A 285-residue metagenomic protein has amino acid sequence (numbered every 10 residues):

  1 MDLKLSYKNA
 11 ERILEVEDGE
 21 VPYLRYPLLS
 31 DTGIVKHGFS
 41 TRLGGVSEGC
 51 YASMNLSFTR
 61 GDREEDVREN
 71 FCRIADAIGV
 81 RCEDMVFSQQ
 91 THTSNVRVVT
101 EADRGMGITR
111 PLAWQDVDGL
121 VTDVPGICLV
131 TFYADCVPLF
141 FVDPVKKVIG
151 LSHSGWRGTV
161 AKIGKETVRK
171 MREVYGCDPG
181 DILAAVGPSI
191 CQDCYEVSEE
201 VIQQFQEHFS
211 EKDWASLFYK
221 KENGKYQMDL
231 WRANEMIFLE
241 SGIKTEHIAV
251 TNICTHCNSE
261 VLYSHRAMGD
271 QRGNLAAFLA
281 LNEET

Functional and structural regions predicted by a protein language model:
M1-T285: Active-site microenvironment for binding and transforming phosphate-containing groups
